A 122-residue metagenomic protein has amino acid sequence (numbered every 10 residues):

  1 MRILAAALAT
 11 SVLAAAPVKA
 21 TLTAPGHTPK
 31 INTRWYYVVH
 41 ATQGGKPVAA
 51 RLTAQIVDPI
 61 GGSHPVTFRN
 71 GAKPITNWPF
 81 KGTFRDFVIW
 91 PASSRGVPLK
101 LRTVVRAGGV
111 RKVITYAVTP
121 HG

Functional and structural regions predicted by a protein language model:
S11-K19: Proline/serine/threonine-rich low-complexity linkers at boundaries of modular beta-sandwich domains
A24-P29: Short beta-strand segments of immunoglobulin-like
T33-Y37: Structural beta-strand segments of beta-rich domains
A41-N70, L99: Short flexible loop/turn segments that cap and initiate beta-strands
K73-V88, I114: Aromatic sugar-binding surface patches on proteins that engage polysaccharides or sugar-phosphate polymers
F87-R95: Short, surface-exposed loop/turn segments at beta-strand-coil junctions that are enriched for proline with nearby
R95-A107: Short, aromatic- and glycine-rich surface loops/edge beta-strands on solvent-exposed regions
R111-P120: Edge beta-strands of extracellular beta-sandwich domains
